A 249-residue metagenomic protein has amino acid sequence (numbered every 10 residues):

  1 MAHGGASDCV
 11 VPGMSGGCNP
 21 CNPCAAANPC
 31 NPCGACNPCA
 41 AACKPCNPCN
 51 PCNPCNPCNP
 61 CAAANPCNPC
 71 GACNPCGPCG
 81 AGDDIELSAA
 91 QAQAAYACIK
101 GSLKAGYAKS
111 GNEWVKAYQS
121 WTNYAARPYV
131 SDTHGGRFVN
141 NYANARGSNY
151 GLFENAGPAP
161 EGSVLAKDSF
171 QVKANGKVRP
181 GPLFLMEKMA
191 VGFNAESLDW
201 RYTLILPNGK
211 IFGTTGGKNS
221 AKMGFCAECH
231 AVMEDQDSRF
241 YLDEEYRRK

Functional and structural regions predicted by a protein language model:
M1-H3, C18: N-terminal Sec signal peptide cleavage junction
G13, C18-C79: Long, intrinsically disordered low-complexity tandem-repeat segments
N28, N65, L103, W114 (+10 more regions): Residue-level detector of solvent-exposed, low-hydrophobicity positions
G77-D83, A90, A108, N155-K249: Sequence context surrounding c-type heme c attachment/ligation sites in exported
G80-F153, V172, L183-N194: Conserved small-residue
